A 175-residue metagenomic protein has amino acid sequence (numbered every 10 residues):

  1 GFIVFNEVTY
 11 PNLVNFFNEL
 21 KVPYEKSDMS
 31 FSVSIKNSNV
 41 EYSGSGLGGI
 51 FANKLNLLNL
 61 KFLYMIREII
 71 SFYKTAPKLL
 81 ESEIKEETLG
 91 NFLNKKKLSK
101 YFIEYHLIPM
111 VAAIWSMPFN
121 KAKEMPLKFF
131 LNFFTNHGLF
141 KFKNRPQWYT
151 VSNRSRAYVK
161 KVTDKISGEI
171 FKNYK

Functional and structural regions predicted by a protein language model:
G1-V4: Short, structured active-site "lid" loops
N6-N132, N136: Mobile amphipathic helical/loop "lid" adjacent to a hydrophobic cofactor/ligand pocket
F130-K175: Helical element adjacent to the flavin cofactor pocket in flavoenzyme catalytic cores
